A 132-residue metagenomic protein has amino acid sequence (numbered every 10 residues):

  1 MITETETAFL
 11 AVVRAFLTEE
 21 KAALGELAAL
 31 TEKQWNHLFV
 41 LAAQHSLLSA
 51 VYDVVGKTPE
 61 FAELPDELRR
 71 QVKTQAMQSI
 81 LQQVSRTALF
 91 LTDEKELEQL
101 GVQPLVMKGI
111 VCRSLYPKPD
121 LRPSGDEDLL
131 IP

Functional and structural regions predicted by a protein language model:
I2-T7, T18-K108: Helical scaffold of the NTase/Pol beta-like nucleotidyltransferase catalytic core
F61, Y116-P117: Short Asp/Glu-rich motifs
V111-R113: Short, solvent-exposed loop/turn segments at secondary-structure junctions
P117-P132: Catalytic metal-binding acidic patch
